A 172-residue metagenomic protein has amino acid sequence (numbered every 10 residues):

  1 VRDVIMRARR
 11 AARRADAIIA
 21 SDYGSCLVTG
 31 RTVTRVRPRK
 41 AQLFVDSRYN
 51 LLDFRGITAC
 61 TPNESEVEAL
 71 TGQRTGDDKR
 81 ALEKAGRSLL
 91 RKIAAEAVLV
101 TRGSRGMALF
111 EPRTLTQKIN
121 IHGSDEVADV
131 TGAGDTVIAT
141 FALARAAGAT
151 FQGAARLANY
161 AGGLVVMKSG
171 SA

Functional and structural regions predicted by a protein language model:
R2-T116: Conserved phosphate/ATP/ADP-binding segment of small-molecule kinases
G76-R80, I121, T131: Short, conserved loop/turn and helix-capping segments at secondary-structure boundaries that abut family-defining
K92, E96, H122-A172: Conserved post-catalytic alpha-helical subdomain immediately downstream of the catalytic base and nucleotide-binding
T114-K118, S124-D125: Conserved N-terminal phosphate-binding loop of PLP-dependent enzymes in the Aspartate aminotransferase
